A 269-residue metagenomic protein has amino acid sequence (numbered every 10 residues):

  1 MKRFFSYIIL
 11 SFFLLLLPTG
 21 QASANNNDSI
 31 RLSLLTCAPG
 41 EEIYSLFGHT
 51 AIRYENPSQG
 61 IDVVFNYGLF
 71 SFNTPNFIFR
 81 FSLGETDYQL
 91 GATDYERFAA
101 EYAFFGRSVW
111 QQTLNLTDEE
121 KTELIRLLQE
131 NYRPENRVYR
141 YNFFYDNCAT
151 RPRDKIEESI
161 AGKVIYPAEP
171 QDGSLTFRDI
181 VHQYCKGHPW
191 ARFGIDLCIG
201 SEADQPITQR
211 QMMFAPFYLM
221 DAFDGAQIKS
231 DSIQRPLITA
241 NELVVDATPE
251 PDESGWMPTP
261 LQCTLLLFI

Functional and structural regions predicted by a protein language model:
M1-S6: Positively charged n-region of N-terminal signal peptides that target proteins for export
Y7-L17: Bacterial N-terminal signal peptides
T19-A24: Sec/Tat signal peptide C-region and signal peptidase I cleavage site
N25-E250: Soluble extramembrane regions of membrane proteins in the secretory/endomembrane system
L237, N241-I269: Core alpha-helical transmembrane segments of integral membrane proteins
